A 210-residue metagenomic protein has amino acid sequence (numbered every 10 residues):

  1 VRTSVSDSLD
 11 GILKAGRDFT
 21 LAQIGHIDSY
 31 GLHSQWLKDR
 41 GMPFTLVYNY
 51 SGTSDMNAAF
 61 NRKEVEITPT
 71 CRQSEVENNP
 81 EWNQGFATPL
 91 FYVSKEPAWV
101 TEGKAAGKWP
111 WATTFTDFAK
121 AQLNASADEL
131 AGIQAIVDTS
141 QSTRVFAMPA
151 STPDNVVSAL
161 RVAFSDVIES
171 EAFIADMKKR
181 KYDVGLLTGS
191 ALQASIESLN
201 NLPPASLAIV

Functional and structural regions predicted by a protein language model:
V1-I67, Q73-S74: Bilobed "Venus flytrap"/periplasmic-binding protein-like clamshell domains and structurally analogous long
T3-S4, S8, N78-I168: C-terminal lobe and pocket-closing loops of periplasmic/extracytoplasmic Venus-flytrap solute-binding proteins
S8, S29-H33, M56, V156 (+3 more regions): Stable alpha-helical elements in mature extracytoplasmic
I12, L21, H33-S34, F60 (+6 more regions): Residue-level signal for nonpolar/aromatic packing positions in well-ordered secondary structure
A15, S165-V184: Periplasmic-binding protein-like
P43-L46, T88, D183: Conserved beta-strand segments of alpha/beta enzyme cores
G52-T53, P69-V76, Y92-K95, S170-E171: Beta->alpha turn/N-cap motifs
T188-V210: Extracellular/periplasmic bilobal clamshell ligand-binding domains
